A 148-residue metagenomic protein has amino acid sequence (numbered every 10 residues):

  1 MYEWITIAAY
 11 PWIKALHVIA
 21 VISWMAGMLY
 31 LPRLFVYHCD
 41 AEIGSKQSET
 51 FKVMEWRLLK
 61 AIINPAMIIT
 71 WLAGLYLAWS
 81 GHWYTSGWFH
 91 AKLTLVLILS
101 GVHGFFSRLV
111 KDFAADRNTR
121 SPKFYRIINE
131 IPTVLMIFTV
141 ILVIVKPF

Functional and structural regions predicted by a protein language model:
M1-F148: Polytopic transmembrane helical bundles with strong interfacial aromatic enrichment
